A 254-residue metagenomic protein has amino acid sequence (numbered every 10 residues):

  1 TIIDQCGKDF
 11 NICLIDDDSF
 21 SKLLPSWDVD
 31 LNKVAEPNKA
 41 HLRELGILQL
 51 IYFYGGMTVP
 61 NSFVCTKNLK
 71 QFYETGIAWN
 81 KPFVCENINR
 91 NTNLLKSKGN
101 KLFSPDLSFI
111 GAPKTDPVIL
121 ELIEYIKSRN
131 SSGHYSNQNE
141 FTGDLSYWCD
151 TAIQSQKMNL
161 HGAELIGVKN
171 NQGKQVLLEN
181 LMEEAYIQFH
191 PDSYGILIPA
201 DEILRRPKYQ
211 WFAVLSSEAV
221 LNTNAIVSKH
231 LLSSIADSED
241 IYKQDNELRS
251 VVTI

Functional and structural regions predicted by a protein language model:
T1-R43, N61-I254: Glycosyltransferase-associated regions of secretory-pathway enzymes, highlighting luminal stem/catalytic domains
E44-G56: Small-residue hinge/turn detector
